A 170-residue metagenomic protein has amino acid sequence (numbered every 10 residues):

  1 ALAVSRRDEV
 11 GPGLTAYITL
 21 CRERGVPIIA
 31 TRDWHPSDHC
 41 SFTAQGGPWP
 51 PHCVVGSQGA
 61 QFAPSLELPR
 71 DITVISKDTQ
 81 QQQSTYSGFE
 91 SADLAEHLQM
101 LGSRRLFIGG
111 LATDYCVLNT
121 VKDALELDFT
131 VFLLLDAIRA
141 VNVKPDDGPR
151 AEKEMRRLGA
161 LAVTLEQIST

Functional and structural regions predicted by a protein language model:
A1-K77, M100, T130-F132, V141-T170: Active-site acidic carboxylates
A16-L20, Y115-D128: Histidine-anchored nucleotide/phosphate-binding helix
W34, Q80, A112-D114: Short glycine-rich anion-binding loops that position phosphate/pyrophosphate groups of nucleotides and phosphorylated
S37-C40, Q83, V117: Short catalytic/ligand-binding loop motif for oxyanion handling, primarily in non-cytosolic enzymes, centered on
D78-L101: Alpha-helical scaffold elements lining the catalytic groove of polysaccharide deacetylases
S103-N119, L133-I138: Glycine-rich anion-binding loop/nest that anchors nucleotide
